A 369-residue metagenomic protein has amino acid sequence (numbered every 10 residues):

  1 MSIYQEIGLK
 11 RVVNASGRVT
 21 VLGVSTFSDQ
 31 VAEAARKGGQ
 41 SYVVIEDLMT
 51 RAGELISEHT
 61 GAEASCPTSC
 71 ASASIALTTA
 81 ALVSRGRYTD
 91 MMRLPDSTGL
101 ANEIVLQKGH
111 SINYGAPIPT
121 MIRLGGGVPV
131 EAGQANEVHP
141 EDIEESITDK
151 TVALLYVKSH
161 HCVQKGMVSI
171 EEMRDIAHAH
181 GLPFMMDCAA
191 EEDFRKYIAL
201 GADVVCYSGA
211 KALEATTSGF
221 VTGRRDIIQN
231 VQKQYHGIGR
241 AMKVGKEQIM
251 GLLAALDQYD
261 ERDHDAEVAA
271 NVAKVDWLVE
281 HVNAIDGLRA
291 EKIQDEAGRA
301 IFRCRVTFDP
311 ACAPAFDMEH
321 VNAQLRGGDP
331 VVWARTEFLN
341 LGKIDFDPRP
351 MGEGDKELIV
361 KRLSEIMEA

Functional and structural regions predicted by a protein language model:
M1-L22, T26, R51-T68, S72-D260 (+5 more regions): Conserved PLP-enzyme active-site core in the AAT-like
I3, N283-S364: Conserved C-terminal alpha-helix-loop-beta "cap" of PLP-dependent enzymes that closes/shapes the active-site mouth
T20-A32, Y42-M49: A structural motif shared across PLP-dependent enzymes of the aminotransferase-like
Q258-D265, I344-R349: Glycine-rich phosphate/diphosphate-binding loops and the adjacent beta-loop-alpha structural elements that coordinate
D263-E291: Amphipathic alpha-helical blocks and their helix-capping loop/short-beta junctions
E365-A369: Generic C-terminal helix-cap and adjacent flexible tail
